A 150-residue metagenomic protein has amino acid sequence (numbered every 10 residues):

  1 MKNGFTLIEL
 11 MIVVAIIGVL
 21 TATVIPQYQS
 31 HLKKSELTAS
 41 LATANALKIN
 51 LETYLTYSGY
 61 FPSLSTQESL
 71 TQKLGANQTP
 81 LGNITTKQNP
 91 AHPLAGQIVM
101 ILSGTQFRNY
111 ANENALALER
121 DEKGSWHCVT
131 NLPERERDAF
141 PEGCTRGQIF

Functional and structural regions predicted by a protein language model:
M1-T43, L47: N-terminal single-pass transmembrane signal-anchor helix
I12, L20-T23, A46, E52-T53 (+3 more regions): Alpha-helical protein-protein interaction elements
S40-F61: N-terminal alpha-helical signal peptides/signal-anchor transmembrane segments
T56-F150: Periplasmic/extracellular, small/polar-rich flexible segments of pilin-like filament-forming proteins
